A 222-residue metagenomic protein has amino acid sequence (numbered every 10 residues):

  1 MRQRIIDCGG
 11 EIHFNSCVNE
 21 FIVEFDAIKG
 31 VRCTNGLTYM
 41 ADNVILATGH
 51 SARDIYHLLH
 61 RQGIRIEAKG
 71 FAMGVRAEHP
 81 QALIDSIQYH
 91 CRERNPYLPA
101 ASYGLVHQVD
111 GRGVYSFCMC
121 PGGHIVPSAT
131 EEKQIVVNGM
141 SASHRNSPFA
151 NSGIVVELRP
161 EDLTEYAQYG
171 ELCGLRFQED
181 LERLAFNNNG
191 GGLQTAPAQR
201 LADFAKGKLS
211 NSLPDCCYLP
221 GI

Functional and structural regions predicted by a protein language model:
M1-I222: Residues forming the flavin
